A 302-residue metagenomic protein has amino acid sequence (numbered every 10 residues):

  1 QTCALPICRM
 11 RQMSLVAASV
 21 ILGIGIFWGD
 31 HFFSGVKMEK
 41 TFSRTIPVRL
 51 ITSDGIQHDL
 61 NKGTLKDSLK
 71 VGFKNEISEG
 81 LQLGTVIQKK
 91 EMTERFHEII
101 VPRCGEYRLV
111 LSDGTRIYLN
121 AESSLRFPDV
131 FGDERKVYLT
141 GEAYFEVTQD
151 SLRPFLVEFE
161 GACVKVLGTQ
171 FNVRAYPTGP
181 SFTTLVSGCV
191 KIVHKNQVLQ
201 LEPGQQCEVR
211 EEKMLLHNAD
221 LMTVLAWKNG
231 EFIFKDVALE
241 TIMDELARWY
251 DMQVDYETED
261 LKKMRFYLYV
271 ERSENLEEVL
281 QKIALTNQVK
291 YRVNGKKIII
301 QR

Functional and structural regions predicted by a protein language model:
T2-C3: Single conserved hydrophobic/aromatic residue that forms the stacking wall/gate of nucleotide- or nucleobase-binding
P6-L15, I24-R302: A residue-level detector for the "anchor" residue at the start of short, highly conserved motifs
I21: Active-site-proximal cofactor/substrate-binding loop regions of enzyme domains
